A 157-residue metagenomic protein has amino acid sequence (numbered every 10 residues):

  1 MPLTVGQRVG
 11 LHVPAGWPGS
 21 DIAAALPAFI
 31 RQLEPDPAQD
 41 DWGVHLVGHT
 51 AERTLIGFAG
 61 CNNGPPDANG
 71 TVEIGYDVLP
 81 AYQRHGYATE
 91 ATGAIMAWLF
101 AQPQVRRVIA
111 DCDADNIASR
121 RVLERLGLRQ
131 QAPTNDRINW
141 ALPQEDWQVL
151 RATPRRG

Functional and structural regions predicted by a protein language model:
M1-E73, V78-A81, A94, W98 (+3 more regions): GNAT-family acyltransferases
G75, I109-A110: Short, surface-exposed beta-strand segments enriched in small/polar/acidic residues
G86-T89: Glycine-rich acyl-CoA binding loop
R106: Short acidic/polar active-site loop segments enriched in Thr and Asp
A110-R120: Conserved beta-strand-loop-alpha-helix junction that forms the acyl-donor binding cleft
D111, L126-R129: A short, basic/aromatic helix-end/turn motif that makes direct DNA contacts
L123: Conserved active-site tyrosine of GNAT-family acetyltransferases
